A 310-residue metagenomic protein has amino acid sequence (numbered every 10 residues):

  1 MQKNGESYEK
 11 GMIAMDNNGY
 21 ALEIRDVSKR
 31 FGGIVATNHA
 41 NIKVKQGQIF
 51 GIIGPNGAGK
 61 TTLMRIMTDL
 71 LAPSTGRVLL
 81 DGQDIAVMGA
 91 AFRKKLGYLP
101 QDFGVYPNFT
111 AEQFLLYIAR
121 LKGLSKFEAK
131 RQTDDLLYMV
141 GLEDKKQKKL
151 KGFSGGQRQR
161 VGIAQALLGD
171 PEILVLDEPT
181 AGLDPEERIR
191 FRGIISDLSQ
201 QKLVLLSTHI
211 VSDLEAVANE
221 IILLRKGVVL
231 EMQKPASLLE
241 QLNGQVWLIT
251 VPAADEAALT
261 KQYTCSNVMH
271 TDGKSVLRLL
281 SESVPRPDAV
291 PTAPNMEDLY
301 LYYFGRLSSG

Functional and structural regions predicted by a protein language model:
P55-G59: Walker A (P-loop) phosphate-binding loop of ABC-type ATPase nucleotide-binding domains
T68: Helix-to-loop junction immediately C-terminal to a conserved catalytic motif
G76-V87, A91-F92: Conserved ABC transporter NBD signature motif
L116, R120, F127-K145: Conserved ABC ATPase "signature" region
L174-E178, L183: Catalytic Walker B motif of ABC-type/P-loop ATPase nucleotide-binding domains
R190-R278: ABC transporter nucleotide-binding domain
